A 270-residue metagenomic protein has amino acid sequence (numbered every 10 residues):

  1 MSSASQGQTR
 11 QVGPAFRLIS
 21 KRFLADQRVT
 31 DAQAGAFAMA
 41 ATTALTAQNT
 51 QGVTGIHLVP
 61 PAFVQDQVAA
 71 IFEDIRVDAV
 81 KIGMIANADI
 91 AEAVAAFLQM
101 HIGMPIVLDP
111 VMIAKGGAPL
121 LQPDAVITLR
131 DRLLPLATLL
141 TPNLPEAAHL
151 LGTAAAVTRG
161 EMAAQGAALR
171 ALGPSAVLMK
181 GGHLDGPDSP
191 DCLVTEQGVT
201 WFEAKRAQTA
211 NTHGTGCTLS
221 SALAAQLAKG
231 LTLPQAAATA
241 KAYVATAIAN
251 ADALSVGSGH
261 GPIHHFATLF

Functional and structural regions predicted by a protein language model:
M1-Q6, A15, P187-F202: Acidic-glycine-rich active-site phosphate/pyrophosphate-binding loop
S2-P14, L18, Q27-G116: Conserved N-terminal subdomain of the carbohydrate kinase-like
R10-L18, T200-H213: Short pre-catalytic strand/loop immediately N-terminal to key active-site residues, enriched for Gly-Thr
V29, A148-H149, A210-L233: Short, small-residue alpha-helix embedded
A34, T200, Q226-A240: Phosphate-handling active-site elements
A88-P105, S175, P190-G198, P234-Q235: Nucleotide and nucleotide-moiety/phosphate-recognizing core
P123-V199: Conserved phosphate/ATP/ADP-binding segment of small-molecule kinases
Q235-F270: Charged C-terminal helix
